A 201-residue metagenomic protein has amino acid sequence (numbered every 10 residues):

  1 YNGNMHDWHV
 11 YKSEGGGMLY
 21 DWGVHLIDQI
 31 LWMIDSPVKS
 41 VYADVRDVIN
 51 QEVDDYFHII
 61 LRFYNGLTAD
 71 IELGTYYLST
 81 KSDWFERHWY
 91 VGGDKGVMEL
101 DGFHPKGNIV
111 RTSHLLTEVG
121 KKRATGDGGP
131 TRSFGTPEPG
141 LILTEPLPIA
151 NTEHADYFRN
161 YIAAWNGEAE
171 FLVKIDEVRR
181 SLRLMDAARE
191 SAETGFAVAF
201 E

Functional and structural regions predicted by a protein language model:
Y1-N50, T68, G195: Predominantly a Rossmann-like dinucleotide-binding segment in NAD(P)-dependent oxidoreductases
V24, L73-T80: Glycine-rich phosphate/pyrophosphate-binding beta-alpha loops
L26-I27, H154-R159, M185: A general structural signal for well-ordered alpha-helical segments in protein cores
S36, V48, V53, F57-H58 (+4 more regions): Glycine-rich, aromatic-lined ligand/substrate-binding cores of catalytic and carbohydrate-binding domains
F63, E86-D176, E201: C-terminal glycine/acidic-rich active-site capping loop/insertion
D70-L73, L100-D101: Beta-strand scaffold of nucleotide-dependent catalytic cores
V178-A192: C-terminal hydrophobic helical "lid"/dimerization subdomain of Rossmann-like NAD(P)H-dependent oxidoreductases
E190-E201: C-terminal capping/lid region of NAD(P)-dependent oxidoreductase domains
